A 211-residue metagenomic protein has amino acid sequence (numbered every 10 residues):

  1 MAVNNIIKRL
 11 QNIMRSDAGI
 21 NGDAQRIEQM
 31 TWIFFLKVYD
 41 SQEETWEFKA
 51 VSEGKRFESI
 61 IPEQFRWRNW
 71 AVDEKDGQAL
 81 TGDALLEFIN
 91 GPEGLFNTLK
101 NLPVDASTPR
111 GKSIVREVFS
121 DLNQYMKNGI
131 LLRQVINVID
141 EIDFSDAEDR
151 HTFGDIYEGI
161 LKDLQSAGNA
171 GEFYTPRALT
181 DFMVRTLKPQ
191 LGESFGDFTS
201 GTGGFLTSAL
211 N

Functional and structural regions predicted by a protein language model:
M1-L191: Non-catalytic, mostly N-terminal accessory regions of nucleic-acid modification and defense proteins
I160, S200-T202: Short, small-residue-rich loop/turn micro-motifs
G192-T199: Conserved class I S-adenosyl-L-methionine
T202-N211: Conserved SAM-binding loop of SAM-dependent methyltransferases across substrates and taxa, primarily the Class I
